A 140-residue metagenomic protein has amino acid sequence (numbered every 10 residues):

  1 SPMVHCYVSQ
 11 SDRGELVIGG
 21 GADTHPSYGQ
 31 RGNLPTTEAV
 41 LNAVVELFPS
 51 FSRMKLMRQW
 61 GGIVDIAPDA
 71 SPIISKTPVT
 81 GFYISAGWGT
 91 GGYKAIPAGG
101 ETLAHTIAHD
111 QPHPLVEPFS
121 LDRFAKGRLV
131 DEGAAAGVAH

Functional and structural regions predicted by a protein language model:
S1-T80, V138-H140: Active-site substrate-recognition segment that forms the wall of the catalytic cavity or substrate channel
P78-H140: C-terminal lid/capping helical subdomain adjacent to the catalytic/cofactor pocket in oxidative enzymes
